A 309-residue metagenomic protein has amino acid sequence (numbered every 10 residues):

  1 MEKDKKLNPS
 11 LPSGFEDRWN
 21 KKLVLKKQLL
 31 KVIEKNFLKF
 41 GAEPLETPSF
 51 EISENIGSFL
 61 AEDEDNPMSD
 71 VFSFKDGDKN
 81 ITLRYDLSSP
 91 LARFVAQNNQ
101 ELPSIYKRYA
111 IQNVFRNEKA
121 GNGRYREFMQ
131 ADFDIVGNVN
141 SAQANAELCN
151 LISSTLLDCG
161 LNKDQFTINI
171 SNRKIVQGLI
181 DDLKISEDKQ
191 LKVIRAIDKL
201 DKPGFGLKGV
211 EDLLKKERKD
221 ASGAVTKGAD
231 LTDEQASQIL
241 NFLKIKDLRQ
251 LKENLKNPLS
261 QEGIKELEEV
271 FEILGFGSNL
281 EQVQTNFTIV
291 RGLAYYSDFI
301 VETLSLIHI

Functional and structural regions predicted by a protein language model:
M1-Y85, S89, A146-C149, T167-I170: TRNA-binding/sensing appendages of the translation machinery
E2, L25-G41, E51-I52, D78 (+4 more regions): Positively charged, Gly/Ser-enriched RNA/tRNA-binding surfaces
F50-E54, K192-A196, I289: Short linear loop/turn motifs
E51, S58-F59, S171, L179-I180 (+2 more regions): Active-site-proximal loop/short-helix segments that contain or immediately flank catalytic acid/base residue(s)
P67-D78, I185-L207: Acidic, His- and aromatic-enriched active-site or binding-groove loops in soluble protein domains that engage sugars
N169-L183, D198-F205: Short, conserved secondary-structure transition motifs
